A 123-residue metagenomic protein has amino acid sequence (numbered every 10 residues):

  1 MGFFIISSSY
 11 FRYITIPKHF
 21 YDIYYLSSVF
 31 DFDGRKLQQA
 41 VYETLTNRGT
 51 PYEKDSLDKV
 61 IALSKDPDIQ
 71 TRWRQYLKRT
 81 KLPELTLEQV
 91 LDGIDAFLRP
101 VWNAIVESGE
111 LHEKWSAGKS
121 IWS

Functional and structural regions predicted by a protein language model:
M1-S123: Structured mid-to-C-terminal alpha-helical surface segments
